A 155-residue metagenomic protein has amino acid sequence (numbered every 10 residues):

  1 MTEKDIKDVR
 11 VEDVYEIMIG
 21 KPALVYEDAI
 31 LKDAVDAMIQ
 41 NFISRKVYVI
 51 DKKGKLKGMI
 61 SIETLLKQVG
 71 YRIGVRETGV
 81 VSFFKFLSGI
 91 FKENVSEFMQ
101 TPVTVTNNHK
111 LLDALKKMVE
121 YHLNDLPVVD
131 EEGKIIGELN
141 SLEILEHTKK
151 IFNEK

Functional and structural regions predicted by a protein language model:
M1-K155: Tandem CBS (Cystathionine beta-synthase) repeat/Bateman regulatory domains
